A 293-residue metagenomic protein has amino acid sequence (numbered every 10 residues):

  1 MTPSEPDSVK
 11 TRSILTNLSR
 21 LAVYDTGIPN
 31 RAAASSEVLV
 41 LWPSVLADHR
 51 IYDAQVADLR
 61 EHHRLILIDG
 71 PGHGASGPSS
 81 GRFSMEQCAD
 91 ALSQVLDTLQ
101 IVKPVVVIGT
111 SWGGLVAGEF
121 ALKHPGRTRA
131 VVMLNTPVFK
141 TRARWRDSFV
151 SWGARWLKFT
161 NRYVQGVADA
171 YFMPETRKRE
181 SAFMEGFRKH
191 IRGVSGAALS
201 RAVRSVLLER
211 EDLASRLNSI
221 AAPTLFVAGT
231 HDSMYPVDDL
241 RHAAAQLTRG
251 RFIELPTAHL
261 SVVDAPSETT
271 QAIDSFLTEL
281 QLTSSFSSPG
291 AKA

Functional and structural regions predicted by a protein language model:
S19-G77: Conserved HGGG/HGGXW glycine-rich cap/lid loop of the alpha/beta-hydrolase fold
A57, I66-I108: Active-site loop/oxyanion-hole signature of alpha/beta-hydrolase fold enzymes
G109, G113, A117: Gly/Ala-rich beta-loop-alpha elbow adjacent to hydrolase catalytic centers
G118, L122-K123, T128-F159: Flexible "cap/lid" loop of the alpha/beta hydrolase fold
R142-D147, N161-N218: Conserved alpha/beta-hydrolase catalytic His-Asp/Glu region
I220, F226-A228: Short beta-strand/loop motif that positions the catalytic acidic residue of the alpha/beta-hydrolase fold
S233-D239: Conserved alpha/beta-hydrolase "acid-adjacent" motif
T257-T270: Catalytic histidine-centered segment of alpha/beta-hydrolase-like enzymes
